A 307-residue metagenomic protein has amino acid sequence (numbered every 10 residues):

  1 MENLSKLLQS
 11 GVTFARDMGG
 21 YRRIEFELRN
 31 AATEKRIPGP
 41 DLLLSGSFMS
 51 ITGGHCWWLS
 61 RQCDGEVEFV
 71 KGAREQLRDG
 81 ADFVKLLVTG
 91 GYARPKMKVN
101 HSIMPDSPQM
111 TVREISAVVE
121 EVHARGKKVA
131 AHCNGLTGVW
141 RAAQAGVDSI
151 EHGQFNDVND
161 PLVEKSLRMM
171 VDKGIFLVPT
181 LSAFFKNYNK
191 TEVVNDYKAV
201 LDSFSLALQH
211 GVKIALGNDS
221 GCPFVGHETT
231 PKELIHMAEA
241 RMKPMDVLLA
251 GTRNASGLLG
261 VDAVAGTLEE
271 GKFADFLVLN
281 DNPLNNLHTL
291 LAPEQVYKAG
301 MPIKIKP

Functional and structural regions predicted by a protein language model:
M1-K127, S166, V171-N187: Divalent-metal coordination cores built from histidine and acidic residues
N3, G72, T137-G138, L162-S166 (+1 more regions): Short acidic active-site motifs
E25, P95-K98, V139-V147, V163 (+3 more regions): Histidine/acidic-residue-rich catalytic or RNA/ligand-binding cores of hydrolases and nuclease-related proteins
P38-P40, L44, D148-D157, V296: Short hydrophobic/aromatic-enriched beta-strand-loop microsegments
A124, Y197-N282: His/Asp/Glu-enriched, well-ordered alpha-helical/loop segment that forms or immediately abuts the divalent-metal
A143-S149, V171-F176, G211-K213, M242: Glycine-enriched alpha-helix->loop->beta-strand junction motifs that scaffold or abut catalytic
